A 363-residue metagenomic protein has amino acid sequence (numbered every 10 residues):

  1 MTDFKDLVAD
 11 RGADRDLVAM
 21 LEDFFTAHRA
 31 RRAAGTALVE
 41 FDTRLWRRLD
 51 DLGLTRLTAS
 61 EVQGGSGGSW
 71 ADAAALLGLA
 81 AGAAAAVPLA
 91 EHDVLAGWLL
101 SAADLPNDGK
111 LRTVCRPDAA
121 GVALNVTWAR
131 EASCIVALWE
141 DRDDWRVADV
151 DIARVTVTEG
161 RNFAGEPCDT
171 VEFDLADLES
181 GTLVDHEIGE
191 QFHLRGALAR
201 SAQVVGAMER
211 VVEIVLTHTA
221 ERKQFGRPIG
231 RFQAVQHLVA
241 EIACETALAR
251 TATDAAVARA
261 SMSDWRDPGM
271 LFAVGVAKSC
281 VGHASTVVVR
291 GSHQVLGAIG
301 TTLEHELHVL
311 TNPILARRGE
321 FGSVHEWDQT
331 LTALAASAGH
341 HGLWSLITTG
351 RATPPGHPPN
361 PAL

Functional and structural regions predicted by a protein language model:
M1-A81, L198-L363: Alpha-helical interface subdomain recognition
A85-A90, W98-E209, E213, W344-L363: FAD-binding core of flavoproteins
